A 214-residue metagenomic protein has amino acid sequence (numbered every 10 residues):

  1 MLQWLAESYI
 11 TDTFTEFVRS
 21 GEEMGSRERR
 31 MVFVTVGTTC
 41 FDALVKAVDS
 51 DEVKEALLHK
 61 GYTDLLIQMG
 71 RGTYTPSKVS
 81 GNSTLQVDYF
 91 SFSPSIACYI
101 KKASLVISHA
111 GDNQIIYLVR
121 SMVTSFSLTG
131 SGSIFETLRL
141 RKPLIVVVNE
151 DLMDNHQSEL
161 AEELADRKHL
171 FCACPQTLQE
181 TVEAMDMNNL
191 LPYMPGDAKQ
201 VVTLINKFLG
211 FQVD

Functional and structural regions predicted by a protein language model:
L2-L105: Donor-nucleotide binding loops and adjacent catalytic segments primarily of GT-B fold Leloir glycosyltransferases
L2-R19, I67, M185-D214: C-terminal amphipathic helix plus adjacent low-complexity, charged tail appended to glycosyltransferase catalytic
A43, A47, E180, Q200-K207: Alpha-helical elements of Rossmann-like donor-binding domains used by nucleotide-donor carbohydrate transfer enzymes
V45-A47, K78-S80, L118-R120, T137-L140 (+1 more regions): Short amphipathic alpha-helical segments
D88-S91, L170-T181: Short acidic-hydrophobic, aromatic-tinged amphipathic segments that line or gate anion-handling sites
Y99-D154: A donor-sugar binding/catalytic signature common to diverse glycosyltransferases and related nucleotide-sugar
Y99-K102, E180-M185, F208: CheY-like receiver
R139-L140, N149-C172: Active-site-proximal loop->helix
